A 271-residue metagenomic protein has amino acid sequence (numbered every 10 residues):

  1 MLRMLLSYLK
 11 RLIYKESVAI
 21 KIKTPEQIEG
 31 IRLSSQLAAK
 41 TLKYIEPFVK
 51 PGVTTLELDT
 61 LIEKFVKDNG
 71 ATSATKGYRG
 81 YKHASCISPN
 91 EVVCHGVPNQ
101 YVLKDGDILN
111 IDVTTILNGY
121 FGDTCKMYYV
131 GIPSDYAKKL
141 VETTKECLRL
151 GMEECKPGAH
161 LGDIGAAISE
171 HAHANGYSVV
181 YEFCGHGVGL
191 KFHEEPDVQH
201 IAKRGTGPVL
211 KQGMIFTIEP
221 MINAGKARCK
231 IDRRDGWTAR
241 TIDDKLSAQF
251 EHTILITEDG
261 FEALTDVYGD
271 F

Functional and structural regions predicted by a protein language model:
L2-F271: Active-site neighborhoods and metal-handling regions in enzymes and metal-associated proteins
